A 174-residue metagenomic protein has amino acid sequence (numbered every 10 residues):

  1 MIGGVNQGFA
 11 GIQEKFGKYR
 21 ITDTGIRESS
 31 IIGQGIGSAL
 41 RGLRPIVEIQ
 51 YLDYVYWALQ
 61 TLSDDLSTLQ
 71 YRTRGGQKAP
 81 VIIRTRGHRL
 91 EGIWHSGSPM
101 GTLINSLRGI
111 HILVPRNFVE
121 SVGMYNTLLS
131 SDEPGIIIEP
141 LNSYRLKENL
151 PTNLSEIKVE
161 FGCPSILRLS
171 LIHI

Functional and structural regions predicted by a protein language model:
M1-S143, L154-S155: Thiamine diphosphate
M100-T102, C163-I166: Short, flexible, solvent-exposed loop/turn segments with mixed acidic/basic and small polar residues
L141-S165: Aromatic-enriched
I172-I174: Conserved small/polar residues in nucleotide/adenosyl-binding loops
